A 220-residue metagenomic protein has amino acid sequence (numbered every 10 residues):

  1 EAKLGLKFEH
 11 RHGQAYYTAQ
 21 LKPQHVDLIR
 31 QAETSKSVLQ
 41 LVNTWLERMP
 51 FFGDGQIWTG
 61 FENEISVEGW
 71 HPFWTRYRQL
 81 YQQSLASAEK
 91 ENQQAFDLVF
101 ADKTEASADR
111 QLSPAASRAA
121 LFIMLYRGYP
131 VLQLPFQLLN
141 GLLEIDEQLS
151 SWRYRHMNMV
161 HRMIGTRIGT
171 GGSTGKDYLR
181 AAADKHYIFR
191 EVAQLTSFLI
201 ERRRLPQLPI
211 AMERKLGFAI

Functional and structural regions predicted by a protein language model:
E1-G60: Extended amphipathic alpha-helical segments with heptad-repeat/coiled-coil character used for oligomerization, fusion
K36-A115, A120-I220: C-terminal accessory extensions/subdomains outside the catalytic/core fold
